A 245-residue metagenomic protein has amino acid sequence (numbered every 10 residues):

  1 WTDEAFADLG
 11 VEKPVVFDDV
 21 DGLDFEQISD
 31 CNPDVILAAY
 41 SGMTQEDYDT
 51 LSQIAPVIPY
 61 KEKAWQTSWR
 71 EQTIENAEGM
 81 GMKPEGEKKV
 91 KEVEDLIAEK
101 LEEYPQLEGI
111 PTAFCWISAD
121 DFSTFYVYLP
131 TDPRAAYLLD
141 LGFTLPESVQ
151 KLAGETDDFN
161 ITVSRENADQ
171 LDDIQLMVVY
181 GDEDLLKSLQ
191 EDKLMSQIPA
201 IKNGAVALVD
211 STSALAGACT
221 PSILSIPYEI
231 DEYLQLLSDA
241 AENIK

Functional and structural regions predicted by a protein language model:
W1-S29, V35, Y40: A short, structured surface patch at a secondary-structure boundary
D8-V16, E85, F143-D157, A200-I201: A local structural motif
F17-F25, A153-R165: Short helix-initiation/N-cap motifs at beta->coil->alpha
F25-N32, T162-D173: Short helices/loops that flank or line small-molecule/ion binding pockets
N32-A38, P56, D173-I174: Proline-aspartate-enriched helix->loop->beta-strand connector
E46-F122, A216-K245: Extracytoplasmic substrate-binding proteins
T124-F159: Alpha-helical, coiled-coil/dimerization segments enriched in small aliphatic residues
L171-K245: Structured C-terminal subdomain patch of bacterial secreted/periplasmic proteins
